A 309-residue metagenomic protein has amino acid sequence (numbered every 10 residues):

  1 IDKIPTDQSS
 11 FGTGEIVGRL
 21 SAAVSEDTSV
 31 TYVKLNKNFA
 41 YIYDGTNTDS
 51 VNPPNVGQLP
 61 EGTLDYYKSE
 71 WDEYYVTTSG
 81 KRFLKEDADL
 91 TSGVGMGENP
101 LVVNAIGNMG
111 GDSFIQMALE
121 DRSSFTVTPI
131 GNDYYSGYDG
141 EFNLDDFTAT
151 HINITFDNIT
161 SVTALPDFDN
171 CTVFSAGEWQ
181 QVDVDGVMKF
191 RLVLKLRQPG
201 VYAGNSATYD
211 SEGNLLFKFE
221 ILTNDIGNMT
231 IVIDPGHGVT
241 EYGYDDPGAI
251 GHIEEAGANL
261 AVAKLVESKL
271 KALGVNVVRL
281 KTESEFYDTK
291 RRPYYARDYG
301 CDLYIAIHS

Functional and structural regions predicted by a protein language model:
I1-I231, A272, S309: Short linear recognition/processing motifs and adjacent strand/loop elements at protein termini and domain edges
N214-Y295, Y299-C301: Active-site histidine-acidic residue metal-binding/catalytic motifs, centered on HxH/HExxH-like signatures
T282, H308-S309: Histidine- and/or cysteine-centered catalytic micro-motif in compact active-site loops
